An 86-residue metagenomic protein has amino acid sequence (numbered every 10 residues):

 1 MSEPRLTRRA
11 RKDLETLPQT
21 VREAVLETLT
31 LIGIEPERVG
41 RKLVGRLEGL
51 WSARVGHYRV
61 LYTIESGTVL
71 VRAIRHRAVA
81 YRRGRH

Functional and structural regions predicted by a protein language model:
M1-P4, R9-E23, T63-H86: Enriched for short, Lys/Arg-rich terminal
L29: Hydrophobic "lid"/C-terminal helical patch of Rossmann-like NAD(P)-dependent dehydrogenase/epimerase domains
I32-E37: Short proline/glycine- and basic residue-enriched helix-capping loop/turn segments at helix->loop/beta transitions
V39-Y81: Basic/aromatic recognition patch in beta-strand/loop cores that engages polyanionic ligands
